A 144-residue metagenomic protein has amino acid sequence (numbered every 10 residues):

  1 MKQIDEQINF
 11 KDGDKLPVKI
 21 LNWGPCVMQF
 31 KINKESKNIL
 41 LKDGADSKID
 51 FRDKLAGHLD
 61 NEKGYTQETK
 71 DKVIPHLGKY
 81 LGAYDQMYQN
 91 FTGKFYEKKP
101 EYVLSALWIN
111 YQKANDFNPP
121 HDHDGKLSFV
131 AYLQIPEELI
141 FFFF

Functional and structural regions predicted by a protein language model:
M1-K98, W108, Q112-N118: Non-heme Fe(II)/2-oxoglutarate
S105-F144: Catalytic core of non-heme Fe(II) oxygenases with the double-stranded beta-helix
